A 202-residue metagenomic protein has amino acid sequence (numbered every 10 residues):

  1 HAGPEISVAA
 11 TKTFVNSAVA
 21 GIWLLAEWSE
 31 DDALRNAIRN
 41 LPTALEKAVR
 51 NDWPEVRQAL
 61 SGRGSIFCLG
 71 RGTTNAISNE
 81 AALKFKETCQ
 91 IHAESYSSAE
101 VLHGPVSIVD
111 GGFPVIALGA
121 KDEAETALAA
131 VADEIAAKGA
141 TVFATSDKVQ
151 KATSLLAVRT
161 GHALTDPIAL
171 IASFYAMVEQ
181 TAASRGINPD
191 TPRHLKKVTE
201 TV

Functional and structural regions predicted by a protein language model:
H1-V202: A SIS-like phosphosugar-recognition module
